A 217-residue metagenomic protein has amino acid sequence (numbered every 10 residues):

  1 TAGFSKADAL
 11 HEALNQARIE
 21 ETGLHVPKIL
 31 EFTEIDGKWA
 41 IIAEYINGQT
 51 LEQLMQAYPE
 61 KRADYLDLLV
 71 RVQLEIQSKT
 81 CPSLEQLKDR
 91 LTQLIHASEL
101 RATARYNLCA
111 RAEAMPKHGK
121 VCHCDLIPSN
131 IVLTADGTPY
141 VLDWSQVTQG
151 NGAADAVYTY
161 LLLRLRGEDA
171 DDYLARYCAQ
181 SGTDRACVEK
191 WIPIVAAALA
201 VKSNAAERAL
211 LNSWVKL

Functional and structural regions predicted by a protein language model:
T1-I42, Q49, Q53-I76: A conserved alpha-helical element in kinase catalytic cores
E20, Q77-T80, R164, S181: Protein kinase-like catalytic domain
K28, E52-M55, L84-D89, A186: Short, hydrophobic secondary-structure boundary micro-motifs
Q77-C124, T134-A135, Y140: An alpha-helical support segment within catalytic cores of ATP-dependent transferases
D143-V147: Activation of the activation-loop gatekeeper triad in protein kinase-fold domains
V157-L217: Helix-rich C-terminal or lid/interface subdomains of diverse kinases
